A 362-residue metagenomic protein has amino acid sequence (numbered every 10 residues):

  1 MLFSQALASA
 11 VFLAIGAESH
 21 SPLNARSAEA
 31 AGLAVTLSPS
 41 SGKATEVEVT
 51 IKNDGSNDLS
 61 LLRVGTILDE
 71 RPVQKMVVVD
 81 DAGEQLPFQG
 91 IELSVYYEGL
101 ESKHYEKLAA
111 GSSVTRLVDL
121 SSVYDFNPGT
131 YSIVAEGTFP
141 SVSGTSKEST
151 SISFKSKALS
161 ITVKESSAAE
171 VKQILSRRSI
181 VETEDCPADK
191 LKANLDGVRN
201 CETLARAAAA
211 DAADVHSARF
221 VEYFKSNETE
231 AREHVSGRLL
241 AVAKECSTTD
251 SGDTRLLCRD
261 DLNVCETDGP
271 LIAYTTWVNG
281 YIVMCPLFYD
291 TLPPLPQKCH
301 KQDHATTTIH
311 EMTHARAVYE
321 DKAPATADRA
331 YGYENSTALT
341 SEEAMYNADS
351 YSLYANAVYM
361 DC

Functional and structural regions predicted by a protein language model:
M1-S27: Fungal secretory targeting signals
H20-G55, T66-R116, V123-Q302, A315-C362: Predominantly extracellular/secreted Zn2+-dependent metalloproteases
L59: A Zn2+-metalloprotease active-site environment signal
D303-M312: Short alpha-helical catalytic segment bearing the HExxH-like zincin motif of zinc-dependent metalloproteases
